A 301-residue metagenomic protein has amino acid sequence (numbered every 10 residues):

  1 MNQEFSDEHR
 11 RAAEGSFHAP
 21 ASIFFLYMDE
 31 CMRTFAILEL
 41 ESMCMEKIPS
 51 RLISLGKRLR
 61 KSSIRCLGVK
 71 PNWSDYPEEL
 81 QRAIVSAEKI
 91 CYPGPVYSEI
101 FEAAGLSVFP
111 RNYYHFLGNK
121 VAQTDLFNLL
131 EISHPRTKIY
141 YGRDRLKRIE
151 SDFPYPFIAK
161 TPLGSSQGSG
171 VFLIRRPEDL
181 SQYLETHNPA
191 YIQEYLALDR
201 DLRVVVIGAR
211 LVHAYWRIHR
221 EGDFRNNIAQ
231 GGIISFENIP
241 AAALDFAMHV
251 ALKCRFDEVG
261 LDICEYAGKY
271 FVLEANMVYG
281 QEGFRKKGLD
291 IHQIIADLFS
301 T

Functional and structural regions predicted by a protein language model:
F5, F17, F24-Y27, F35: Aromatic (phenylalanine/tyrosine) cluster motif
E8-R10, A19, E30: Short hydrophobic alpha-helical segments enriched in small aliphatic residues
G15, I23-L26, S42, Y113-D201 (+2 more regions): Active-site nucleotide/adenylate-binding loops and adjacent lid/helix of ATP-dependent enzymes
L40-T137: Conserved N-proximal alpha/beta basic substrate-recognition cap immediately N-terminal to, or forming the N-lobe
F157, H213, F271-E274: Protein kinase-like catalytic core scaffold
V171-A251: Phosphate-binding site of ATP-dependent enzymes
F256-A267: A short glycine-rich, hydrophobically flanked beta-strand micro-motif that places a catalytic Asp/Glu for divalent metal
E265-T301: C-terminal active-site "lid" helix and adjoining low-complexity regulatory extension at the edge of ATP-using catalytic
